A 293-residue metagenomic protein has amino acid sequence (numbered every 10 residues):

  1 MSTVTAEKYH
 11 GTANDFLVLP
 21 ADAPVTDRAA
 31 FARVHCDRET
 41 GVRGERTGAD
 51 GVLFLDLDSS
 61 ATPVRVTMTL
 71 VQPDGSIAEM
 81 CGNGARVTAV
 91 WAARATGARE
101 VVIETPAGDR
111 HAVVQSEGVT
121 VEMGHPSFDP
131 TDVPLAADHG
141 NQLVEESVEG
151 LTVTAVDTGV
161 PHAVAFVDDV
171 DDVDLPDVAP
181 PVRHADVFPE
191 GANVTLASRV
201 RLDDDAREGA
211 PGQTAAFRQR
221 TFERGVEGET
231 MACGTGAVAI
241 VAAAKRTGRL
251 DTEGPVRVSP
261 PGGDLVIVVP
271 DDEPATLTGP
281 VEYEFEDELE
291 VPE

Functional and structural regions predicted by a protein language model:
M1-S116, V164-E293: A glycine-rich beta-to-alpha transition motif near the start of alpha/beta enzyme domains, typified by
A6-Y9, T152-V156: Short, flexible, solvent-exposed loop/turn segments with mixed acidic/basic and small polar residues
G124-P126: Transmembrane helix exit motif
F128-L151: Active-site glycine-rich loop that binds ribose-phosphate moieties when present
V153, V160-V164: Selected transmembrane alpha-helices and immediately adjacent juxtamembrane segments of polytopic inner-membrane
